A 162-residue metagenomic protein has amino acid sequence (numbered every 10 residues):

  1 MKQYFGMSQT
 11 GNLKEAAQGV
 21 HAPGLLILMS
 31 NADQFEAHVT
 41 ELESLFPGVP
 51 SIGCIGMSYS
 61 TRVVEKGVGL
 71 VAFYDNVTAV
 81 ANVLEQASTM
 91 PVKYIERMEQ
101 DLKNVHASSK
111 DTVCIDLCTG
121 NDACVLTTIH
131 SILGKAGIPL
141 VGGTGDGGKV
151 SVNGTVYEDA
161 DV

Functional and structural regions predicted by a protein language model:
M1-V162: Cofactor- and metal-binding active-site motifs of prokaryotic enzymes that mediate redox/radical or nucleophilic
